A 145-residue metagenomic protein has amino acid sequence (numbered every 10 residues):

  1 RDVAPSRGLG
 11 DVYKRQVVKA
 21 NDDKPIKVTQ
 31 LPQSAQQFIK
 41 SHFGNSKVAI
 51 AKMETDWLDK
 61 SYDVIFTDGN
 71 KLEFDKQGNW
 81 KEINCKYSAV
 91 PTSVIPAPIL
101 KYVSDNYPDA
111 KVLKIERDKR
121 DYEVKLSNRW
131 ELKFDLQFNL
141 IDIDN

Functional and structural regions predicted by a protein language model:
R1-Q16: Single conserved hydrophobic/aromatic residue that forms the stacking wall/gate of nucleotide- or nucleobase-binding
K19-N145: Interaction-mediating elements
